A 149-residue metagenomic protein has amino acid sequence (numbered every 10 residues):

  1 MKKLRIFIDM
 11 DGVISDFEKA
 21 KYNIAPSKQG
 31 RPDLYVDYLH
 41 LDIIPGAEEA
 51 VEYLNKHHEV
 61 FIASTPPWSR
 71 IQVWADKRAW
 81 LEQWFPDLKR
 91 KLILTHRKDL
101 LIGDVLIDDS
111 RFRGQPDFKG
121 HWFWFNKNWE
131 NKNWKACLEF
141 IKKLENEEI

Functional and structural regions predicted by a protein language model:
M1, N55-H57, D87, D117: Short, well-ordered coil/turn elements that cap or connect secondary structure elements
M1-L41: Active-site neighborhood of HAD-like aspartate-dependent phosphohydrolases
K2-R5, H58, I102-D104, G120: Short coil/turn segments at beta-strand junctions that form active-site/ligand-binding loops
F7, Y53-N55, D99: Generic structural signal for beta-strand residues in well-ordered domains
D42, A47-A75, L81: Substrate-recognition element of Asp-dependent hydrolases with the DxDx(T/V) motif
I71-I149: C-terminal cap/substrate-recognition subdomain and adjoining C-terminal extension of metal-dependent phosphatase-like
